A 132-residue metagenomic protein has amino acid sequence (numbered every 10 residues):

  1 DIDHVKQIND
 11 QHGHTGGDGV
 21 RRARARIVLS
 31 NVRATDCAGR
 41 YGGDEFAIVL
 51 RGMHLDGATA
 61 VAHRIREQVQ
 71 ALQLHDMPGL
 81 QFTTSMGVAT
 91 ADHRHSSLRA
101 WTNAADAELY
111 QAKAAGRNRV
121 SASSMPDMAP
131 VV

Functional and structural regions predicted by a protein language model:
D3-R33, G39-G43, A47-R51, L55-H63 (+2 more regions): Conserved long alpha-helical elements within nucleotide-processing catalytic cores of c-di-GMP signaling and class III
V28, V49-L50, T90-D92, S121: A structural signal for hydrophobic residues in beta-strands of small regulatory alpha/beta folds
S30-T35, E67-P78, T90, L109-Q111: Short catalytic/binding micro-motifs of nucleotide second-messenger systems
A34, P78-T84, G116-N118: Residue-level signal for beta-strand positions within conserved beta-sheet cores that form or flank
R40, V69-T84, W101: Catalytic core regions of nucleotide second-messenger enzymes
F46, T84-V88: A structural signal for short, well-ordered beta-strand segments
L55, T59-H63, A91-V132: Catalytic-core segments of nucleotide cyclases and related cyclic-nucleotide turnover enzymes
